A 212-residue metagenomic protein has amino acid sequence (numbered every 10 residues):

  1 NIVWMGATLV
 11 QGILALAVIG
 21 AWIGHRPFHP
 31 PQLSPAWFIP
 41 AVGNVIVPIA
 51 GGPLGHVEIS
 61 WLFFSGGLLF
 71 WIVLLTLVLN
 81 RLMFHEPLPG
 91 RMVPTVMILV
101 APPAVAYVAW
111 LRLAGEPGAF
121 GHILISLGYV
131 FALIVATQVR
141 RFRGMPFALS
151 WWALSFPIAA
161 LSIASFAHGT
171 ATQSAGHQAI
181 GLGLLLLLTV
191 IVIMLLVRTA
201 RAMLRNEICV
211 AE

Functional and structural regions predicted by a protein language model:
N1-G12, E58-W71, A119-V130, L184-L188: Structural signature of hydrophobic alpha-helical transmembrane segments
N1-P40, N44-F64: Membrane-interface helix-loop-helix junctions at boundaries between adjacent transmembrane segments
L16-H29, L75-G90, V135-P146, V197-R205: C-terminal ends of transmembrane helices
V45-V57, P103-E116, A160-A175: Hydrophobic alpha-helical transmembrane segments in multi-pass integral membrane proteins
L62-G66, G90-M97, G115-Y129, M145-L149: A loop-to-helix transmembrane entry motif
F84-L88, T95-A119, V139: Membrane-helix boundary elements
I98-A106, S126-L133, L154-F166: Hydrophobic membrane-spanning alpha-helices of multi-pass integral membrane proteins
E207-E212: Short, highly charged, low-complexity non-transmembrane loops/tails of multi-pass membrane proteins
